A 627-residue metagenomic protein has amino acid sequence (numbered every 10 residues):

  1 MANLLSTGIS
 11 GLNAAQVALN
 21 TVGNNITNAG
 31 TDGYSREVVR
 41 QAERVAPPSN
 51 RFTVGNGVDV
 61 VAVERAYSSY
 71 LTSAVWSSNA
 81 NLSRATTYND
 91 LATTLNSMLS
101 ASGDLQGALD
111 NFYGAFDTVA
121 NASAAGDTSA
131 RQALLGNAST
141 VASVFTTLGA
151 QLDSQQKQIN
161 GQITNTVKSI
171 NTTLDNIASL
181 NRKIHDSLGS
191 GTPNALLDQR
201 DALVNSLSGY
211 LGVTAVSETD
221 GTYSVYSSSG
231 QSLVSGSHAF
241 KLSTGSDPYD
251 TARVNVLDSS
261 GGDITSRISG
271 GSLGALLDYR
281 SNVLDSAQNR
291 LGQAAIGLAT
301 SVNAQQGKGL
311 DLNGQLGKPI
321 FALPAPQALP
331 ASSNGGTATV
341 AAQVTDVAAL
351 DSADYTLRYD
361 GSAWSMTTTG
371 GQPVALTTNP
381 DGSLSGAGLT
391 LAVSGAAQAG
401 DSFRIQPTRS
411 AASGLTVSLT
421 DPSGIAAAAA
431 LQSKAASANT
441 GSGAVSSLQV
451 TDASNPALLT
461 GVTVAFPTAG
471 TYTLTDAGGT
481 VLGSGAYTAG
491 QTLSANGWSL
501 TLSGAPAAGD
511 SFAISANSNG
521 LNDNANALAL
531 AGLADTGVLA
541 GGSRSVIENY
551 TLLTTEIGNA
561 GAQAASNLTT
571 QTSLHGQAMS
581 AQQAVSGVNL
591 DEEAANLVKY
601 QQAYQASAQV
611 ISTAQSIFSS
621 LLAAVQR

Functional and structural regions predicted by a protein language model:
M1-R627: S/T-rich, low-complexity, solvent-exposed segments of bacterial secretion/appendage proteins
